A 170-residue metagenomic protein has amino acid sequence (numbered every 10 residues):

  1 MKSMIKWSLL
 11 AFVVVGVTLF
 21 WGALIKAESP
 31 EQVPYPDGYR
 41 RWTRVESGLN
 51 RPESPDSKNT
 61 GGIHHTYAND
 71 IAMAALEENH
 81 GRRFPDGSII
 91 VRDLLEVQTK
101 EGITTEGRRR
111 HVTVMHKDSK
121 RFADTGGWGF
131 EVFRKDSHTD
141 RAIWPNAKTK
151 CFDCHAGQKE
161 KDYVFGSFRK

Functional and structural regions predicted by a protein language model:
M1, V17, I90-R92: Short hydrophobic/aromatic-rich beta-strand motifs
M1-W7: Positively charged n-region of N-terminal signal peptides that target proteins for export
A11-F20: Bacterial N-terminal signal peptides
F20-A27: Sec/Tat signal peptide C-region and signal peptidase I cleavage site
E28-P52, S57, G81-K170: Sequence context surrounding c-type heme c attachment/ligation sites in exported
K58-G62: Short secondary-structure junction/hinge motifs that connect adjacent elements
H64-H80, K100: N-terminal post-signal-peptidase region of extra-cytosolic proteins
